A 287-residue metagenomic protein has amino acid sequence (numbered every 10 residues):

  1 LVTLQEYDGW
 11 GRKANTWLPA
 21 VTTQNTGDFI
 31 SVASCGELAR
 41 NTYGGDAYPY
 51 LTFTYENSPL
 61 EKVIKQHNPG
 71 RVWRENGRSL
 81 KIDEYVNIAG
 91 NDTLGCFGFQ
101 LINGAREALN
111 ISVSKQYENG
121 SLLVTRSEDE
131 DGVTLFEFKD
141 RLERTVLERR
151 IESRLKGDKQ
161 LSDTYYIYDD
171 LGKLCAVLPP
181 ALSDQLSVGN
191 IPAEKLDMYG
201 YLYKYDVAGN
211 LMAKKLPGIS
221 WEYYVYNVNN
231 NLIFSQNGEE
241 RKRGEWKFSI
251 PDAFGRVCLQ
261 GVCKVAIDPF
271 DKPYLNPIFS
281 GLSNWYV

Functional and structural regions predicted by a protein language model:
L1-V287: Beta-strand elements of repeat-based all-beta scaffolds
